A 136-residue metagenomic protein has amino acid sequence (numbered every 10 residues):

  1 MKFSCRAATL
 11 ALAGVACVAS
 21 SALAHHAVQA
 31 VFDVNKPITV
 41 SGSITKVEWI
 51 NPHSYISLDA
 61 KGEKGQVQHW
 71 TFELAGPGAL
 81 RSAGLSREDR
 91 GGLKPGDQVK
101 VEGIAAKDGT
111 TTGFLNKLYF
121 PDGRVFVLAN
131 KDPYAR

Functional and structural regions predicted by a protein language model:
M1-A11: Bacterial N-terminal signal peptides that target proteins for export
T9-S21: Bacterial N-terminal signal peptides
L23-I38: Short boundary/loop segments of OB/S1/cold-shock single-stranded nucleic-acid-binding domains
V40-I44, Q98: Conserved hydrophobic positions within beta-strands
I50-K61, Q68: Short aromatic-glycine-enriched beta-strand elements
V67-L80: Short, basic/aromatic beta-hairpin or loop at an interaction surface
S82-V101: Short nucleic-acid-contacting surface segments enriched for D/E, G, S/T with interspersed K/R
I104-N130: OB-fold/S1-family single-stranded nucleic acid-binding modules
